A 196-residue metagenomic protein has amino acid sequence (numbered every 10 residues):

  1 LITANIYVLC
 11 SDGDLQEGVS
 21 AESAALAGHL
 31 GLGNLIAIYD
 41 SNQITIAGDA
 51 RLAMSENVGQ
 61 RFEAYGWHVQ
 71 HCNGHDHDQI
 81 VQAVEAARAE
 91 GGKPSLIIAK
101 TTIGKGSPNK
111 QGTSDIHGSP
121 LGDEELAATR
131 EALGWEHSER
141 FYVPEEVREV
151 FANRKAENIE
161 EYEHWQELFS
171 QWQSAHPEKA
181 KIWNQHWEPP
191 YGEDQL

Functional and structural regions predicted by a protein language model:
L1-N153: Glycine-rich ThDP/TPP pyrophosphate-binding loop and its adjacent helix/strand module within ThDP-dependent enzymes
L1-N5, H71, R148-L196: Thiamine diphosphate
